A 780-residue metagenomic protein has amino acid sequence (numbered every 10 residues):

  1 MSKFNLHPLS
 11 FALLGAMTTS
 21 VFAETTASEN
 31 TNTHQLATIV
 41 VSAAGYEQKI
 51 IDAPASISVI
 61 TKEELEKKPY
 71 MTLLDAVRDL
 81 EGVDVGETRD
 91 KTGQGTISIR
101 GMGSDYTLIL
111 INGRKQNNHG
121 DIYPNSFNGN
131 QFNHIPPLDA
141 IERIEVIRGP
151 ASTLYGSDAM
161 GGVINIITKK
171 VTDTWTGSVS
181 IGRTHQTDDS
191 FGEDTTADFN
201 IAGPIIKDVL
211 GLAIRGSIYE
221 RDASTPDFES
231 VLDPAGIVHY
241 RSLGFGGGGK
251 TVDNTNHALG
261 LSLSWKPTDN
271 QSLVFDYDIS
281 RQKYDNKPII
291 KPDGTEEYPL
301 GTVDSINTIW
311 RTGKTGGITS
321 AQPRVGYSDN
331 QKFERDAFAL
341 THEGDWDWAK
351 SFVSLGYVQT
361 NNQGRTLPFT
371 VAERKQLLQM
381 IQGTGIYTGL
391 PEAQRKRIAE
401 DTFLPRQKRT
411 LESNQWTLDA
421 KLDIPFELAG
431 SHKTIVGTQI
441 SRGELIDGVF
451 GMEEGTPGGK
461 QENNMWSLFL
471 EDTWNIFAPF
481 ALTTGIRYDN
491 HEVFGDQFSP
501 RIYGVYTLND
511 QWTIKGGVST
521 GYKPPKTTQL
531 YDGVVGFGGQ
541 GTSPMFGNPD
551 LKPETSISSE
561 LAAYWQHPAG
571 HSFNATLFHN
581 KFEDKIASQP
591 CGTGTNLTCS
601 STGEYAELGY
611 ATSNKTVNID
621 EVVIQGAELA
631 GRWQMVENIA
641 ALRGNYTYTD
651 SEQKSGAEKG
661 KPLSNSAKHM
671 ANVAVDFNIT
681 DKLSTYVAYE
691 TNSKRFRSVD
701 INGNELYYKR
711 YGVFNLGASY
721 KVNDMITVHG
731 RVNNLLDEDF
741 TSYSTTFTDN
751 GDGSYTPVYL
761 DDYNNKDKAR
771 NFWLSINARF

Functional and structural regions predicted by a protein language model:
L74, R78-N118: Extracytoplasmic beta-strand/coil segments of soluble accessory domains associated with Gram-negative outer-membrane
Q116-R148, F199: Short acidic/polar hinge/loop motifs at secondary-structure boundaries that mediate gating or recognition
H119, K581-D584, T691-R697, Y720-F780: C-terminal beta-signal and adjacent terminal beta-strands/loops of Gram-negative outer-membrane beta-barrel proteins
N133-S180, R779: A beta-strand signature from Gram-negative outer-membrane beta-barrel systems, especially the internal plug domain
S180, N475-P479, L577-K581, C599-V699 (+1 more regions): Gram-negative outer-membrane beta-barrel transporters
S190-K287, E334-T341, L428: Transmembrane beta-barrel wall of Gram-negative outer-membrane proteins
R221-T225, K250-N256, K266, N270-G344 (+2 more regions): Flexible loop and strand-edge segments within Gram-negative outer membrane beta-barrel domains
V325-A337, Q461-N463, T507, Q511-T513 (+6 more regions): Outer-membrane beta-barrel signature, preferentially recognizing the C-terminal barrel domain of Gram-negative
